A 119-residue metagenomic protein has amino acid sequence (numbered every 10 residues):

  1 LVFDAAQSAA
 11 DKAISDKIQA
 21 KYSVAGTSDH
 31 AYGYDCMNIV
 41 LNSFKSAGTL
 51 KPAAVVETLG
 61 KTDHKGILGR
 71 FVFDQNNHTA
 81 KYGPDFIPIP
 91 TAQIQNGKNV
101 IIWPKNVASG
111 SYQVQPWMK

Functional and structural regions predicted by a protein language model:
L1-K119: Extracytosolic ligand-binding ectodomains
